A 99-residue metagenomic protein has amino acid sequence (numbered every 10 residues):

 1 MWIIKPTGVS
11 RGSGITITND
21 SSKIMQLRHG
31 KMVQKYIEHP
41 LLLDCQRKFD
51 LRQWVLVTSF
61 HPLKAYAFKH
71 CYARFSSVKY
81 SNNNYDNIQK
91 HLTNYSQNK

Functional and structural regions predicted by a protein language model:
I3-K99: Catalytic core of tubulin tyrosine ligase-like
